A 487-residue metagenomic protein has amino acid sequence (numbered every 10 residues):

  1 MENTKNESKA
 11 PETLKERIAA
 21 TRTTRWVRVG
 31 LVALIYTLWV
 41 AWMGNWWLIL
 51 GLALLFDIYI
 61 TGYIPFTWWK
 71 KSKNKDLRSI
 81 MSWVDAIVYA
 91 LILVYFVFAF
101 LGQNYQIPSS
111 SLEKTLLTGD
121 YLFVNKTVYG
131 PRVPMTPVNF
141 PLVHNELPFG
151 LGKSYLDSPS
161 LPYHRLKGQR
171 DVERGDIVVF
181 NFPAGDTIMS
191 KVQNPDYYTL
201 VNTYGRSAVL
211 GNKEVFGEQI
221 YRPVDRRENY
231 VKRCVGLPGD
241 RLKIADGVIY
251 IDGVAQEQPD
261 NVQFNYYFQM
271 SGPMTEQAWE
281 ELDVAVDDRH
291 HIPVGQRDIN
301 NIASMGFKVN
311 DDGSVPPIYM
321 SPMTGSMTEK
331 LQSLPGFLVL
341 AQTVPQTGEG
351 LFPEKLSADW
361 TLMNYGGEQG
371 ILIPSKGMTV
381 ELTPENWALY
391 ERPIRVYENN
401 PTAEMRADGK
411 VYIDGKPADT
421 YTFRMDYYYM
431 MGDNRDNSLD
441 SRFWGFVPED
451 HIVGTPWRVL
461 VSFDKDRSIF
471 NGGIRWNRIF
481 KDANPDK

Functional and structural regions predicted by a protein language model:
E2-K487: Extended hydrophobic leader/signal-anchor segments used for secretion and membrane insertion
